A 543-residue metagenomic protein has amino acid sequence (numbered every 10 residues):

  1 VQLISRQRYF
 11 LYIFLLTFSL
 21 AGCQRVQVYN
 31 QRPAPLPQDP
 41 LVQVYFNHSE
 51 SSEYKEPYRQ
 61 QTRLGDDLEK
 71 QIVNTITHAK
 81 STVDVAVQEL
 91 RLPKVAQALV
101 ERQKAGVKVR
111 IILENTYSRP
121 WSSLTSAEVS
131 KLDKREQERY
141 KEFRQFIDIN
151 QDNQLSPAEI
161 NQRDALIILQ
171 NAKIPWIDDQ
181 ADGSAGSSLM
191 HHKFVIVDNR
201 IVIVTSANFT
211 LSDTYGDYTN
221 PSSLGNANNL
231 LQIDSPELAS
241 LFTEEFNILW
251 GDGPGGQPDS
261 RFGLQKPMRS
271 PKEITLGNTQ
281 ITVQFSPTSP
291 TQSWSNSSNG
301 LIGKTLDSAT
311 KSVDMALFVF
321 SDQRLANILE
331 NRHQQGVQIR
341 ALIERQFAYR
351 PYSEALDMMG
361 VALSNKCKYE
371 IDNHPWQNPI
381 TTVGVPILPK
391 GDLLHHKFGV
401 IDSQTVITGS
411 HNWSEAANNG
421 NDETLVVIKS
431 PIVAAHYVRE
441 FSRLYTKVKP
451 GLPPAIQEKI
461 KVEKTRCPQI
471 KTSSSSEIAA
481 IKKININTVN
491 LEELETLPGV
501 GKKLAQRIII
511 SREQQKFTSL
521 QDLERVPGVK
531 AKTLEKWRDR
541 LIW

Functional and structural regions predicted by a protein language model:
Q2-L11: Bacterial N-terminal signal peptides that target proteins for export
L20-G22: C-terminal motif of bacterial Sec signal peptides marking the signal peptidase cleavage site
Q24-V26: Bacterial signal peptide processing site
Y29-A79, E89-S308, E344-T405, H411-V426 (+1 more regions): HKD-type phospholipase D/PLD-like phosphodiesterase module
E237-R261, V438-K471: Cysteine/selenocysteine-centered motifs that mediate thiol-based redox chemistry or coordinate metal-sulfur cofactors
K471-P498: Acidic, Ser/Thr/Pro/Gly-enriched interdomain connector segments
G501-K502, K530: Small-residue hinge/turn detector
I509-I510, Q514, E524-W543: Alpha-helical interaction/regulatory segments in DNA maintenance proteins
